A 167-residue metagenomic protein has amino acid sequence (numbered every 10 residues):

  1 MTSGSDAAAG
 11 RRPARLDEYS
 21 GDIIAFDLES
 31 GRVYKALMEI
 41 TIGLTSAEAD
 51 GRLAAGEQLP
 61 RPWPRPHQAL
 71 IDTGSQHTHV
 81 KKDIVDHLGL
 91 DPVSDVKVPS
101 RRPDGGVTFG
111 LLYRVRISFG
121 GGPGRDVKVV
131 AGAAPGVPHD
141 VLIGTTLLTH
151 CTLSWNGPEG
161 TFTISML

Functional and structural regions predicted by a protein language model:
M1-L167: Pepsin/retropepsin-fold aspartyl endopeptidases
